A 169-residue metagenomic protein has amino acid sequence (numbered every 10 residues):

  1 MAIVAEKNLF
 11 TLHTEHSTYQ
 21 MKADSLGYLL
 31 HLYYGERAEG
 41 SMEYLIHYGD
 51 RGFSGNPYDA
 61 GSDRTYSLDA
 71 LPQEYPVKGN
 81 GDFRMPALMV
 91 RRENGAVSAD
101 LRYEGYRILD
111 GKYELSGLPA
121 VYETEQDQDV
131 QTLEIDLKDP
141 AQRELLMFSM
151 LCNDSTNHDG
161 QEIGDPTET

Functional and structural regions predicted by a protein language model:
M1-T169: N-terminal accessory beta-strand-rich subdomains and adjacent acidic, glycine-rich linkers that precede catalytic cores
